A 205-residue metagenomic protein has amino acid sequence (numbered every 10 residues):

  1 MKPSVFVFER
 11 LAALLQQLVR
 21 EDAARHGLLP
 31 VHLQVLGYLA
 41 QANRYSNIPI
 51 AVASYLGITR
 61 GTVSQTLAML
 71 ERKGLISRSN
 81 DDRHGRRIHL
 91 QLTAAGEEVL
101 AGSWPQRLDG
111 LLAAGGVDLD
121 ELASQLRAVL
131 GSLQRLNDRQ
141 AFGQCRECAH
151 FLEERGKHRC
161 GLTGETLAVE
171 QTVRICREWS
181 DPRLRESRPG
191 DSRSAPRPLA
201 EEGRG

Functional and structural regions predicted by a protein language model:
M1-H26: N-terminal leader segment of winged-helix/HTH proteins
P3, V7, L14, Q34-Y38 (+2 more regions): Pre-recognition alpha-helix immediately N-terminal to the DNA-recognition helix within helix-turn-helix or winged-helix
F8, G102-Q144, A149: Terminal interaction helix/tail motif
R20-T59: N-terminal helix-turn-helix DNA-binding core of bacterial DNA-binding proteins
A68-D120: Charged, amphipathic alpha-helical coiled-coil/dimerization segments
F151-G205: Long, low-complexity, charge-rich intrinsically disordered regions
